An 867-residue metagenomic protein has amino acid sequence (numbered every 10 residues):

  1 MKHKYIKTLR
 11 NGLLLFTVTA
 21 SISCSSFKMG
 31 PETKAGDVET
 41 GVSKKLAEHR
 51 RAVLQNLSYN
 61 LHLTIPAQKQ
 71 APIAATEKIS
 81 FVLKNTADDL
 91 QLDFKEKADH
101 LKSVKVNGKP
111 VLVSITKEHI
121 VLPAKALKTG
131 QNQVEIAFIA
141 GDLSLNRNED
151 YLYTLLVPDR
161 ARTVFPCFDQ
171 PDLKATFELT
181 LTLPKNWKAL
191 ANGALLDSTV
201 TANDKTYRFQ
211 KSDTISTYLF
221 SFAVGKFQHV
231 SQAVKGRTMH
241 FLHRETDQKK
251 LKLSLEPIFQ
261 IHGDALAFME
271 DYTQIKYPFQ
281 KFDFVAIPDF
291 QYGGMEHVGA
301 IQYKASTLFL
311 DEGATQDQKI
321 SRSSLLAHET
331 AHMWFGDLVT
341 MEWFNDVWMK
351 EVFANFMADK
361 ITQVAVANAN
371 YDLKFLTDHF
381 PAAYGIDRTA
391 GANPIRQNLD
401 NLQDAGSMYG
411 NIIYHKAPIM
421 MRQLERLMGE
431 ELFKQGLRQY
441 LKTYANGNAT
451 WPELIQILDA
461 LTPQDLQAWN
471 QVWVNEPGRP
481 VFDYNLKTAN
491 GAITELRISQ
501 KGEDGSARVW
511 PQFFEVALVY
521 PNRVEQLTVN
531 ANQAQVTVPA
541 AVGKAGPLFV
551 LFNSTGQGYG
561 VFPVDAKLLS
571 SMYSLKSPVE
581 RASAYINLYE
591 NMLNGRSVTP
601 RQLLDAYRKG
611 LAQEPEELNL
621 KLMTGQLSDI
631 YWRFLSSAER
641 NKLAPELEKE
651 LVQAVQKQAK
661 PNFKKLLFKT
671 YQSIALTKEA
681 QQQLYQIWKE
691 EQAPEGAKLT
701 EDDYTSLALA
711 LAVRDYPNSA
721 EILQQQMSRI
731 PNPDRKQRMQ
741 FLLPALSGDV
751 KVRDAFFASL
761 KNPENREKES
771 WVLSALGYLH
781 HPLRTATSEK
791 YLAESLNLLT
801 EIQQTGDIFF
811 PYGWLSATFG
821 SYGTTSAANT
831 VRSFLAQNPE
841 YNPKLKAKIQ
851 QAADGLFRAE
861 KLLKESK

Functional and structural regions predicted by a protein language model:
M1-G36: Bacterial Sec-dependent N-terminal signal peptides
C24-A74, T86, N146-D150, F165 (+2 more regions): N-terminal, polar/Ser/Thr-rich
G36, F209, H240-A507, P511 (+5 more regions): Hydrophobic alpha-helical and helix-loop surface patches within well-folded domains that function as non-catalytic
G41, E135-K235, S254-P257, N470 (+2 more regions): Extended, low-hydrophobicity, Ser/Thr/Pro/Gly-biased non-transmembrane segments
A87-P110, F513, A517-N522: Solvent-exposed beta-hairpin/edge-strand motifs
K95-L152, Q535-A545: A surface-exposed beta-strand-loop module
H100-S103, S198, T214, T528: Coil residues (strongly favoring Ser/Thr
T180-L183, K188, S198, K205 (+7 more regions): Non-catalytic accessory/interaction domains
